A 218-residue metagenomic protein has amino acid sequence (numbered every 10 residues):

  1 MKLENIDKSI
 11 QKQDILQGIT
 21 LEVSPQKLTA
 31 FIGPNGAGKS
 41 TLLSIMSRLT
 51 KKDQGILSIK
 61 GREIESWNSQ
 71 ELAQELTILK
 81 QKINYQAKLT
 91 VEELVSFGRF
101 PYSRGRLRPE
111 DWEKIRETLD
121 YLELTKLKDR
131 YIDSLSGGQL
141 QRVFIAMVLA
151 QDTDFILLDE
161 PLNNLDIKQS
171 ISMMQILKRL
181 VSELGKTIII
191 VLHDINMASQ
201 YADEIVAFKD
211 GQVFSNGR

Functional and structural regions predicted by a protein language model:
I32-P34: The feature captures the beta-strand-to-loop junction immediately N-terminal to the Walker
S47: Helix-to-loop junction immediately C-terminal to a conserved catalytic motif
G55-E63, L72: Conserved ABC transporter NBD signature motif
S96, E110-L127, L157: Conserved ABC ATPase "signature" region
Y131, E160-P161: Walker B catalytic motif
Y131-L135, Q139: Conserved ABC ATPase signature
